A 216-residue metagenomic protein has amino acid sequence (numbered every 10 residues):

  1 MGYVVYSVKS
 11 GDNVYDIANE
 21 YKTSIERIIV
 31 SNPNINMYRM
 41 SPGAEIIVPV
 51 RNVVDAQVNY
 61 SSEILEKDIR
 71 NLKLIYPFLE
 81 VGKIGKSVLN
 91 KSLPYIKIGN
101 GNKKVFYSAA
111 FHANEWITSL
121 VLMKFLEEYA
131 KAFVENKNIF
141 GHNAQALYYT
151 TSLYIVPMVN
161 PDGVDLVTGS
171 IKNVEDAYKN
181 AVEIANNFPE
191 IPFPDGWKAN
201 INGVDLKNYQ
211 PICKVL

Functional and structural regions predicted by a protein language model:
M1-K22, A44-I46, V50-V53: Primarily a LysM-type cell-wall glycan-binding module
V8, F106-A109: Short hydrophobic beta-strand that contains or immediately precedes a catalytic carboxylate
D16, R27-V30, E45-L89: Short glycine- and acidic-rich boundary segments immediately preceding or forming the N-terminal edge of structured
S31-I35: Short alpha-helix capping/helix-loop boundary micro-motifs
P94-K103, A110: Short beta-strand-to-loop junctions in surface cap/lid or active-site-entrance loops
N102, W116-I117, K124-L126, A130-L216: Active-site/substrate-binding loop(s) of hydrolase catalytic cores
A109-N114, T118: Active-site histidine-acidic residue metal-binding/catalytic motifs, centered on HxH/HExxH-like signatures
